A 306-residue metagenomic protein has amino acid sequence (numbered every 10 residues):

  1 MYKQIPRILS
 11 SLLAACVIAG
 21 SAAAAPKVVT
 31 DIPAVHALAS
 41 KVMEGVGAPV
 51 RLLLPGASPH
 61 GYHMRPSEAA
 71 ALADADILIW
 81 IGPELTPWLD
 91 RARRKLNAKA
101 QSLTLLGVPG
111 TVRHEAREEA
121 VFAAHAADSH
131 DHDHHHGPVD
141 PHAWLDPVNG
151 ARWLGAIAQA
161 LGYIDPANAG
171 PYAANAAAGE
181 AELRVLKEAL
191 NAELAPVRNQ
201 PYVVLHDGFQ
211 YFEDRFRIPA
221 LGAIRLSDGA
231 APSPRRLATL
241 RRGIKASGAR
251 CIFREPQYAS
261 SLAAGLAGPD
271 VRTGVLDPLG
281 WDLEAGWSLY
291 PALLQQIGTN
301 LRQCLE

Functional and structural regions predicted by a protein language model:
M1-R7: Positively charged n-region of N-terminal signal peptides that target proteins for export
L9-G20: Bacterial N-terminal signal peptides
A24-E306: Extracytoplasmic metal-acquisition and chelation regions
